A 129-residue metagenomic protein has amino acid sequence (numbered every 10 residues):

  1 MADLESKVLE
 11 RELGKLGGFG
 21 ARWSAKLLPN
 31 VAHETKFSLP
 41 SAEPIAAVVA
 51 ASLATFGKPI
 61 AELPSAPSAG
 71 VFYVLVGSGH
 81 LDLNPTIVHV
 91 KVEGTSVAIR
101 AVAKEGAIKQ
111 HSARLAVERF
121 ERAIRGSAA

Functional and structural regions predicted by a protein language model:
M1-A129: Ser/Thr-rich, low-complexity intrinsically disordered terminal regions
